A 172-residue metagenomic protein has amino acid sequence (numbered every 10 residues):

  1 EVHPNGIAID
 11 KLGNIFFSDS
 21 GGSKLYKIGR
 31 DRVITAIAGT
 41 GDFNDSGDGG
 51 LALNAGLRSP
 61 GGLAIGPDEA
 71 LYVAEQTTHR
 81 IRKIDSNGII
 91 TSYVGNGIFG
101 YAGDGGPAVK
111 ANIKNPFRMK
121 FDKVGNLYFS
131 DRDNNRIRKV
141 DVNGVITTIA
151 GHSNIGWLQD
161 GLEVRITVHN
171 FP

Functional and structural regions predicted by a protein language model:
E1-K11, F17-D19: Beta-strand-rich domains and repeat architectures in extracellular enzymes and scaffolds, especially beta-propellers
E1-N5, V33-S59, I89-N115, V145-P172: Gly/Pro-rich loop segments of beta-rich domains
I9-L12, I65-D68, F121-V124: Residue-level detector of Asp-centered blade-edge/turn motifs that repeat once per structural unit in beta-propeller
N14-F16, A70-Y72, N126-F129: Conserved beta-propeller blade signature
S20-G21, Q76, R132: Short loop/turn segments immediately following the C-termini of beta-strands
S23-K27, V33, H79-K83, I89 (+2 more regions): A short loop-to-beta-strand structural motif that recurs across blades of beta-propeller domains
